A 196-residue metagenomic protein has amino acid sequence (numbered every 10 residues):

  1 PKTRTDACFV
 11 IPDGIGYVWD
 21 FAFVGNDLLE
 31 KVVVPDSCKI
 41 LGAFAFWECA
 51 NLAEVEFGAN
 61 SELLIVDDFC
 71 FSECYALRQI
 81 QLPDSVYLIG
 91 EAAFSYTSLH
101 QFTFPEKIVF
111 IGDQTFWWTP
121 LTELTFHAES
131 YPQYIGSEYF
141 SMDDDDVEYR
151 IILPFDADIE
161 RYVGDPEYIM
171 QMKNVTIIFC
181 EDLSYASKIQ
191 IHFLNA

Functional and structural regions predicted by a protein language model:
K2-Y17, N26-I40, A50-I65, Y75-L88 (+5 more regions): Structural signature of tandem-repeat unit edges
W19-A22, G42-W47, D67-C70, G90-A93 (+2 more regions): Consensus positions within tandem repeat domains that build extended binding/scaffold surfaces
S137-D143, G164-M170: A structural signal for leucine-rich repeat
P166, I189-Q190: Hydrophobic residues within well-ordered alpha-helices
